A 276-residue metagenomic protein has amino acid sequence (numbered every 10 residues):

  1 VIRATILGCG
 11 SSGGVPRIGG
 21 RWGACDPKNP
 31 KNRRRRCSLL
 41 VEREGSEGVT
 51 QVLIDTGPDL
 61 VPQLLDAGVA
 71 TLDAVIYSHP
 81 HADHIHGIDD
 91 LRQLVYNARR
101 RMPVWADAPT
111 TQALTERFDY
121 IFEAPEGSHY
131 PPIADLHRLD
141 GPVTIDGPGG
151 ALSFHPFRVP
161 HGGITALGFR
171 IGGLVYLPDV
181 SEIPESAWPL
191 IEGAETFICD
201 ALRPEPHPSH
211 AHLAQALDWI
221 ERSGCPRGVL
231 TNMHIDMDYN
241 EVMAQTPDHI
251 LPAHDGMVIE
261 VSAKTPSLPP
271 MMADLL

Functional and structural regions predicted by a protein language model:
V1-L177, M243-L275: Binuclear metal-dependent hydrolase catalytic cores
D59, H81, S181, L202 (+1 more regions): Catalytic metal-binding/acid-base residues of hydrolase active sites
G163-A166, I171-F197: Active-site-proximal loop/helix segments of hydrolase catalytic cores
P184-L276: Binuclear metal-ion centers of metallo-dependent hydrolases, dominated by the metallo-beta-lactamase
